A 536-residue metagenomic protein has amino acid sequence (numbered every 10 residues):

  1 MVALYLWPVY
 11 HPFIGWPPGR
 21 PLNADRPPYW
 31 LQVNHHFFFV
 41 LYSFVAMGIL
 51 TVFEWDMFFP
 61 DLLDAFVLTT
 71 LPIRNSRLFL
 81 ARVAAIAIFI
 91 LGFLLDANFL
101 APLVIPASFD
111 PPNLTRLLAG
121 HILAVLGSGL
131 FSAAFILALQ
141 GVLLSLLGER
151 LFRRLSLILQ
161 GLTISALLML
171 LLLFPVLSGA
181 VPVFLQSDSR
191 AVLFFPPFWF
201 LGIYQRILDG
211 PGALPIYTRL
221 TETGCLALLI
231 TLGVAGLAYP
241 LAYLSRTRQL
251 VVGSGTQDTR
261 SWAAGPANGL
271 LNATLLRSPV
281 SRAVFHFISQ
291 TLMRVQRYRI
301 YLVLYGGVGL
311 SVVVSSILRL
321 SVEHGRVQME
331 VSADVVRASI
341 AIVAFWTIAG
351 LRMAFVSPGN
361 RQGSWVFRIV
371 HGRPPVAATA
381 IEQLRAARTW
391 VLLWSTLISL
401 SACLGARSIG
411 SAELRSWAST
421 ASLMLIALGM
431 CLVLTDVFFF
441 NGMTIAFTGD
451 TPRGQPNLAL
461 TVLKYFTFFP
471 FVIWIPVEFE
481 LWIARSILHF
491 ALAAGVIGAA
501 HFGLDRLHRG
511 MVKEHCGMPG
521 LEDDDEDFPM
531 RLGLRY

Functional and structural regions predicted by a protein language model:
M1-G48, D96-L351, T396-L397, S401-Y536: Transmembrane alpha-helical segments and their membrane-interface loop/helix boundaries that make up the transmembrane
Y5-P8, A24, Y42-S43, W55-F58 (+2 more regions): Nucleic acid-processing catalytic cores of prokaryotic defense/repair systems
L50-L71, L351-I369: Transmembrane helix boundary and interhelical loop/hinge segments in multi-pass membrane proteins
L71-I73, L143, L147, V370: Short helix-loop-helix connector
I73-R77, Q257-A264, G372-R373: Membrane-cytosol interface motif
N75-V104, P374-G405: Selective transmembrane-helix segments that form parts of the transport pathway or gating/packing helices in multipass
A133, P279, S357-N360, G372-R373: Residues at alpha-helix boundaries and the short loops/turns that link adjacent helices
L144, Q362-A377: Helix-loop-helix connectors at the membrane interface of multi-pass transporters/channels
